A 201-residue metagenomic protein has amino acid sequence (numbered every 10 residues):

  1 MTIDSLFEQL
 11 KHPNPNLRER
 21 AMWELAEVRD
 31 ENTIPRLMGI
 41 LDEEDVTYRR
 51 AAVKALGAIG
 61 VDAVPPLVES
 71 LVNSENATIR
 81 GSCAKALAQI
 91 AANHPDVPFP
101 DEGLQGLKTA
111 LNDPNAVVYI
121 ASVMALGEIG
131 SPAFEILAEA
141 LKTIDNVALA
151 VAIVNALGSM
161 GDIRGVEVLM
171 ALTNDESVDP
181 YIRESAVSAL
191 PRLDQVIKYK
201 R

Functional and structural regions predicted by a protein language model:
M1, E8, P15-D30, P35 (+9 more regions): Structural detector for internal amphipathic alpha-helices that build alpha-solenoid repeat scaffolds
T2-I3, I34, V64, P100-L104 (+2 more regions): Core helices of alpha-solenoid repeat scaffolds
S5-Q9, P13, R36-E44, P66-S74 (+4 more regions): Alpha-solenoid HEAT/Armadillo-like helical repeat scaffolds in large eukaryotic proteins
P65, V166-M170, V187: Conserved positions within tetratricopeptide repeat
D101-E102, N174-R183: Short flexible/disordered coil segments
L157, I163-L172: Extended alpha-helical scaffolding segments
M170-A171, Y199-R201: Alpha-solenoid helical-repeat scaffold
